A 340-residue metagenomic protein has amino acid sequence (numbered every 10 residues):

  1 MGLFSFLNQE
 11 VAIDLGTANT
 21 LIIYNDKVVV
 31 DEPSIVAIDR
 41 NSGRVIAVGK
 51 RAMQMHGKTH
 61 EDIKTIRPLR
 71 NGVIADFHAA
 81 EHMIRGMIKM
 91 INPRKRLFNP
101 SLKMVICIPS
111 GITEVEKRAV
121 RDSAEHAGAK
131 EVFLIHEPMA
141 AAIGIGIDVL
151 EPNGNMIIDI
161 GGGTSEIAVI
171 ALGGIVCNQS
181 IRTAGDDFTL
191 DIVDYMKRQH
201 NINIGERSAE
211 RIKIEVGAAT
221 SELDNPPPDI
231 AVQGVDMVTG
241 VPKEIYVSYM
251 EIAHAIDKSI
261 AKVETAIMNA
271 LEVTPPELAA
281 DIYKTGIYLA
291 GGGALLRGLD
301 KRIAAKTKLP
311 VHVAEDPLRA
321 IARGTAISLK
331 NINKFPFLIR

Functional and structural regions predicted by a protein language model:
M1-I160, A168-I287, A294-R340: Nucleotide/phosphate-binding catalytic cleft detector across ATP-hydrolyzing and phosphate-transferring enzymes
